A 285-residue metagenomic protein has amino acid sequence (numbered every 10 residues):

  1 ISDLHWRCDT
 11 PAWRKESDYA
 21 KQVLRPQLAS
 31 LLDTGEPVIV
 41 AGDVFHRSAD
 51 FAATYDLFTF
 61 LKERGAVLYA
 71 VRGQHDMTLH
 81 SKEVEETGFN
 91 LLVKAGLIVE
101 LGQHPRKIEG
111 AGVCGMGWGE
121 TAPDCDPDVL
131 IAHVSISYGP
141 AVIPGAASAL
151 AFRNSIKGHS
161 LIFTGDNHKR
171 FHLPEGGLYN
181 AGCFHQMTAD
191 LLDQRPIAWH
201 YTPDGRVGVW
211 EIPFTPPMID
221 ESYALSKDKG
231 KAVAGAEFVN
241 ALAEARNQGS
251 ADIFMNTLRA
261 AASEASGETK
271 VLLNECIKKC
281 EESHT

Functional and structural regions predicted by a protein language model:
I1-F58, D124-D126: N-terminal active-site segment of His-dependent metallophosphoesterases
I1-S2, P37-D43, V67-H75, E100-Q103 (+3 more regions): Active-site neighborhood of phospho(di)ester-bond hydrolases with catalytic His/Asp-centered motifs
W6, T59-E63, Y69-F152: Conserved catalytic scaffold of divalent metal-dependent phosphoesterases
T10-W13, G42-F60, M77-G96, L173-E175 (+1 more regions): Metal-dependent catalytic neighborhoods of phosphoester/phosphodiester hydrolases
K21-R25, A29-G35, G119-A122, G139 (+3 more regions): A structural signal for the main folded, soluble domain(s) of proteins
N90, I143-V209: Conserved beta-sheet core of the metallophosphoesterase superfamily
R106-K107, L178-A241: Binuclear metal-dependent phosphoesterase catalytic core
V233-T285: C-terminal regulatory/interaction regions
